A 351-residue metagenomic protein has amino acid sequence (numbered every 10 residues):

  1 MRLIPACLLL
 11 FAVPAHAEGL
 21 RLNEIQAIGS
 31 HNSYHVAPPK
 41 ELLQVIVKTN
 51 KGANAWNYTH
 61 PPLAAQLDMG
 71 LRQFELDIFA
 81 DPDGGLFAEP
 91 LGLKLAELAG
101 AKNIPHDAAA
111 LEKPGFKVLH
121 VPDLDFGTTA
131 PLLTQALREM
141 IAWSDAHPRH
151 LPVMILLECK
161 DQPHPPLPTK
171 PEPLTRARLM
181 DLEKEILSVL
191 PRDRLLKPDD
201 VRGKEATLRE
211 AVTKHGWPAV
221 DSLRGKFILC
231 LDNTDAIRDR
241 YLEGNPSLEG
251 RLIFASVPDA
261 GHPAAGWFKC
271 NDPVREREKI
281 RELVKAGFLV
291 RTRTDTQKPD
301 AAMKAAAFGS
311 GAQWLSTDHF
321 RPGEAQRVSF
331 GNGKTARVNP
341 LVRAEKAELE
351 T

Functional and structural regions predicted by a protein language model:
M1-A6: Sec-dependent signal peptide recognition, specifically the positively charged N-region followed immediately by
L8-L10: N-terminal lobe of the biotin/lipoate ligase/transferase fold
A12-P14: N-terminal signal peptide c-region/cleavage motif recognized by signal peptidases
E18-T351: Catalytic cores of phosphodiester-bond hydrolases, prominently lipid phosphodiesterases
